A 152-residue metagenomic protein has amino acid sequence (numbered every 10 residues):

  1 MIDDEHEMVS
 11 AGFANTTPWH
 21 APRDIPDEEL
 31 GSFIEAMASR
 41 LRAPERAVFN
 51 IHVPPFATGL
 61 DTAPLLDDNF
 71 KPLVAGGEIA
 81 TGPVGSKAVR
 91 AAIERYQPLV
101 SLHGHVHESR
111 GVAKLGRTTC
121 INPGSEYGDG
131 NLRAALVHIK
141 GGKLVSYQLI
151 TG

Functional and structural regions predicted by a protein language model:
M1-T81: Conserved catalytic scaffold of divalent metal-dependent phosphoesterases
I2-D4, A92-Y96, E108-G152: Binuclear metal-dependent phosphoesterase catalytic core
P26-E29, A80-T81, P98-S101, A113-R117: A short linear-motif detector with a strong N-terminal bias
V48-H52, P83-V84, I93-E108, I121-G124: Active-site neighborhood of phospho(di)ester-bond hydrolases with catalytic His/Asp-centered motifs
